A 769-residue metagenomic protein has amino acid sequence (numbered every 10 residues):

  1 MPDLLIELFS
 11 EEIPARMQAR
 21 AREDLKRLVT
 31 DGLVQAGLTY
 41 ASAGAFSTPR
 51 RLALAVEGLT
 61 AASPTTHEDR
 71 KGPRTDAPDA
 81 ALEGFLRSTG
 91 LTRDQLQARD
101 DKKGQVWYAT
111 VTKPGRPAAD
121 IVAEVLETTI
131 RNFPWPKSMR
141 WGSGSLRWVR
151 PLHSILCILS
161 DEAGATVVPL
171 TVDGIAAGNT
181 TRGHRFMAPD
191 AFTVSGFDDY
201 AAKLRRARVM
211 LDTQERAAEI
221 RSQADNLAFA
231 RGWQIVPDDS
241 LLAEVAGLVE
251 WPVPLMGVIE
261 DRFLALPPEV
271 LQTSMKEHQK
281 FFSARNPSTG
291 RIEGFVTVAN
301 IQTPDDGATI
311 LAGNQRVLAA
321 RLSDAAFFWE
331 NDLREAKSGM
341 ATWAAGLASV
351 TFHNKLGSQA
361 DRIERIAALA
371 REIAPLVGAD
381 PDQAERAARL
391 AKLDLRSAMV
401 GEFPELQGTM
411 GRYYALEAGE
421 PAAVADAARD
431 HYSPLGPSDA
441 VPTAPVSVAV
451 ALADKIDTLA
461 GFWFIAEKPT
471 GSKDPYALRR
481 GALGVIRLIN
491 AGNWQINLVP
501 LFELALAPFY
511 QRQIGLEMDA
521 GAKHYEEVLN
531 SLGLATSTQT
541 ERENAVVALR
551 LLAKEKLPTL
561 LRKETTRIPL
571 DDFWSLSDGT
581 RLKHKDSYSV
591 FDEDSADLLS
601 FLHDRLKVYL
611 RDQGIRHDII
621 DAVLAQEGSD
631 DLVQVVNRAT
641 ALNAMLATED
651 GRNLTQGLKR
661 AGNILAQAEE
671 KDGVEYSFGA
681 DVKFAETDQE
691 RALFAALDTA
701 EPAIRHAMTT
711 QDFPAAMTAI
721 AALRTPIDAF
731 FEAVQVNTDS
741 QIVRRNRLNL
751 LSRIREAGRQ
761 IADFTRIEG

Functional and structural regions predicted by a protein language model:
M1-G769: Amphipathic alpha-helical "coupling" segments that flank catalytic cores
